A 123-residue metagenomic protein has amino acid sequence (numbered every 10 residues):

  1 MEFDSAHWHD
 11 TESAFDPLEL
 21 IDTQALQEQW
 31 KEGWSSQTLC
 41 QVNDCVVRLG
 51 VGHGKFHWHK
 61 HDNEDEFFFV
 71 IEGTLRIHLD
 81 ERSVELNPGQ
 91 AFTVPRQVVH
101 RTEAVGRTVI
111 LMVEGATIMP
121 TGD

Functional and structural regions predicted by a protein language model:
M1-R48: A short, N-terminal "cap"/entry segment at the start of jelly-roll beta-barrel domains of the cupin/DSBH fold
E32-G33, V46-D62: Conserved short histidine dyad/triad with adjacent acidic residue
N43, H78-R82, V105: Short strand-coil-strand connectors
N43, I71-E72, N87-P88, G106 (+1 more regions): A cytosolic small-molecule/anion-sensing beta-strand core signal
V51-G52, H61-H78, V113: Short, conserved beta-strand element in jelly-roll/cupin
E81-R96: Short acidic-glycine-tyrosine-enriched beta hairpin
R96-D123: Ligand-binding loop in jelly-roll beta-barrel domains
